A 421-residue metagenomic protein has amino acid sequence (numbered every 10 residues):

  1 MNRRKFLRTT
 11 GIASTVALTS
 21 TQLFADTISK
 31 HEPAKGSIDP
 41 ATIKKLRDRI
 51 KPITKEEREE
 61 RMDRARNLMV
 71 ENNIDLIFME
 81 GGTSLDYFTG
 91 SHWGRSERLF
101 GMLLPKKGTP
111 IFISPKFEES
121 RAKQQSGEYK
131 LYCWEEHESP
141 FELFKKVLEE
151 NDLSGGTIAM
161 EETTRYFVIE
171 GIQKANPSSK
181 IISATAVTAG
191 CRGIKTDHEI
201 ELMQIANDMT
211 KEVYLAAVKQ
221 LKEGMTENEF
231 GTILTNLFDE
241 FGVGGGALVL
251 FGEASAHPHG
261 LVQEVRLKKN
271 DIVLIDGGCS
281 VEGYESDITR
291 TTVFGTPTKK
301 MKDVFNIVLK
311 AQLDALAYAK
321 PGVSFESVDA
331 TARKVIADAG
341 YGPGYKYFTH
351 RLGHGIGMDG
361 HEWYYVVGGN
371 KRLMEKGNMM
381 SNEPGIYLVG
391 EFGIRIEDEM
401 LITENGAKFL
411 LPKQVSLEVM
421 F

Functional and structural regions predicted by a protein language model:
N2-F421: Active-site neighborhoods and metal-handling regions in enzymes and metal-associated proteins
